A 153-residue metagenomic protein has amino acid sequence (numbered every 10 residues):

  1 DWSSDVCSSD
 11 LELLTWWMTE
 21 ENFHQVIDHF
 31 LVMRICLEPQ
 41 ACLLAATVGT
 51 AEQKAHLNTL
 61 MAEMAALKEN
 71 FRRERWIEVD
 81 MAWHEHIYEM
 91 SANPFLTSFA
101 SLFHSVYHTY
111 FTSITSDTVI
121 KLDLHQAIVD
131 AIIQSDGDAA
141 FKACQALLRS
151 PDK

Functional and structural regions predicted by a protein language model:
D1-S8: Short, small-residue-biased leader/transition segments that mark boundaries at the very start of proteins
S9-L13, M18-F23, M33-G49, A62-A65 (+1 more regions): Hydrophobic, amphipathic alpha-helical faces that serve as interaction scaffolds
T50-L57, M90, I133-D136: A short, structured loop/turn motif at beta-sheet edges
N58-M61, A65, N70, E78-V79 (+1 more regions): C-terminal all-alpha effector/ligand-binding and dimerization domain of prokaryotic HTH-type transcriptional repressors
